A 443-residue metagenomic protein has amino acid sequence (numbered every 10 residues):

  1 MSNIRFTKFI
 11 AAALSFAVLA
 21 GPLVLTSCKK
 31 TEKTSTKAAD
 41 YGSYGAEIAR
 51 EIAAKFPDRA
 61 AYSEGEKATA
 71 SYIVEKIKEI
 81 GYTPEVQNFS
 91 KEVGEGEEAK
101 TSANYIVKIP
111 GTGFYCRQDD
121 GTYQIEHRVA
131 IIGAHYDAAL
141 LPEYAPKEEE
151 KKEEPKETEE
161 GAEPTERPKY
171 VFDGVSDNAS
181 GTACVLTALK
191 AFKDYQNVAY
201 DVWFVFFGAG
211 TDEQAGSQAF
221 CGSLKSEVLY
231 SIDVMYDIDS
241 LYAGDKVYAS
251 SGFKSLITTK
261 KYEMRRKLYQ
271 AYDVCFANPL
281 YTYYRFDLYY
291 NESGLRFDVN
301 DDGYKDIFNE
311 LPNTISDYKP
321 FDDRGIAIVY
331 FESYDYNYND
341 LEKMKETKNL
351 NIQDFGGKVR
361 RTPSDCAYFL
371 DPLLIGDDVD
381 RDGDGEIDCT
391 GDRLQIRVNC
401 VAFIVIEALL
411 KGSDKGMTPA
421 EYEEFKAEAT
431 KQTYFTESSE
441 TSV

Functional and structural regions predicted by a protein language model:
C28-A70, V74, I80, G356-S364: N-terminal capping segment at the start of a domain
T34-A39, A53-G65, K91-G96, R167-N178 (+5 more regions): Second-shell loop/turn segments in exported
E51-D120, I125-E126: A non-catalytic alpha/beta surface segment that caps or lines the substrate-entry region of metallo-dependent hydrolase
I106-K108, V129-G133, W203-F206, D233-D239 (+2 more regions): Structural recognition of the beta-strand scaffold that forms the well-ordered cores of secreted hydrolase catalytic
I132, D137-E150, E157-E213: Alpha-helical metal-binding/catalytic segments enriched in His/Glu/Asp
A209-R324, I328: Metal-dependent peptidase/peptidase-like ectodomains
D335-V443: His/Asp/Glu-rich mid-to-C-terminal helical/loop segments that flank catalytic regions of hydrolases
